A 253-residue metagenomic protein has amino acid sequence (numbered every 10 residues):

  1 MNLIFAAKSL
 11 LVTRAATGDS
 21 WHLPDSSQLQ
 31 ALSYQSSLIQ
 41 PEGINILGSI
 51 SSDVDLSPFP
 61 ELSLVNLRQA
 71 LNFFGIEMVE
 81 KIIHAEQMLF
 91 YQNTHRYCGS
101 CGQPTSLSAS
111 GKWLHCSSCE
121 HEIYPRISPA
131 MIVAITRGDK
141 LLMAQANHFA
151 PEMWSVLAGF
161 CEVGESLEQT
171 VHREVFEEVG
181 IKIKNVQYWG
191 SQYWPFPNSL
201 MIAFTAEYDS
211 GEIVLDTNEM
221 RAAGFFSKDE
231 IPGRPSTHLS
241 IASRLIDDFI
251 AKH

Functional and structural regions predicted by a protein language model:
M1-N93, A150-W154, F196, D216-H253: Nudix hydrolase/Nudix homology domain
I83-T136: Cys/His-rich short segments
W113-S155, K182-I183, A206-Y208: N-terminal strand-loop-strand
M131, L200-I202, R221: Change "...and in nucleic-acid phosphodiester-cleaving endonucleases..." to "...and in nucleic-acid processing enzymes
L142, E162, P232: Nucleotide phosphate-binding site architecture
Q145-A146, A158, Q187-Q192, T217 (+1 more regions): Active-site proximal loops enriched in glycine and acidic residues that flank catalytic Cys/His/Asp and coordinate
S155-G190, F204, E212: The catalytic Nudix box helix
Q192-L215: Active-site-adjacent beta-strand/loop module that shapes the phosphate/pyrophosphate-binding cleft
